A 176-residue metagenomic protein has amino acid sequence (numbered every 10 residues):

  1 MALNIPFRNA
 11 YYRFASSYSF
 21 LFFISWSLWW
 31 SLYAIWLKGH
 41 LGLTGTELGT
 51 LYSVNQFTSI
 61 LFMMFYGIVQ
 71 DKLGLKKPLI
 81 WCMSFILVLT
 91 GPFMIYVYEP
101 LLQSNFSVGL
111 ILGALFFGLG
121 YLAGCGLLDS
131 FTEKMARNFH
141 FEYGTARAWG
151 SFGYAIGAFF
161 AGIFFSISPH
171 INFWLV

Functional and structural regions predicted by a protein language model:
A2-I60: Helix-loop boundary and gating motifs at the non-cytosolic
A34, Y66, I156-F165: Small-residue (Gly/Pro/Ala) motifs that create kinks and tight helix-helix packing interfaces
Q56-M64, Y154-A155, F159: Residue-level signature of mid-helix packing/kink "hotspots" within the transmembrane helices of 12-pass Major
L61-L75, F164-S166: Helix-to-loop junctions at the C-terminal end of transmembrane segments in multipass secondary transporters
D71-F85: Cytoplasmic membrane-interface "Motif A"-like loop-to-helix N-cap segments of 12-TM Major Facilitator Superfamily
F85-S104: C-terminal ends and interior cores of transmembrane alpha-helices in multi-pass membrane transporters/permeases
G113-W149: Cytoplasmic helix-loop-helix junction between adjacent transmembrane helices in 12-TM secondary transporters
G157, N172-V176: Symmetry-related core transmembrane helices of the 12-TM Major Facilitator Superfamily/SLC fold
